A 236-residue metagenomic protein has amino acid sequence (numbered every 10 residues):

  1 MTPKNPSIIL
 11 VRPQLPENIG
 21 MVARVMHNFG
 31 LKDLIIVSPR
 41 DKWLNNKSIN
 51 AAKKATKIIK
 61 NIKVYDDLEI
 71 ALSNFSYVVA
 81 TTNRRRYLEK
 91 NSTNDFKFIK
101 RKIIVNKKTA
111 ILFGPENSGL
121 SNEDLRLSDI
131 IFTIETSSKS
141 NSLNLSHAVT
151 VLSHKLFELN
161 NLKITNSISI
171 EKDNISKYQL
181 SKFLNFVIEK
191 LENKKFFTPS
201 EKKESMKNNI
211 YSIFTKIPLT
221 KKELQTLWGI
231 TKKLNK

Functional and structural regions predicted by a protein language model:
M1-K236: Post-transcriptional modification and biogenesis factors for structured RNAs of the translation apparatus
